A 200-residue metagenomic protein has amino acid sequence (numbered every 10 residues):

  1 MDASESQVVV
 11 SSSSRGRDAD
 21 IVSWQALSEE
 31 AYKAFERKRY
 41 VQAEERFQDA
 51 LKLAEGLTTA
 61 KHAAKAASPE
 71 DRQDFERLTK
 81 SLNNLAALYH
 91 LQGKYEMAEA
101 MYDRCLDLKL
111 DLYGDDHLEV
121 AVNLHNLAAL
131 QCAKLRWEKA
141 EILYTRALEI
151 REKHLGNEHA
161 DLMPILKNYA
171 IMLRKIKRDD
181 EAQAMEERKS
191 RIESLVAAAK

Functional and structural regions predicted by a protein language model:
M1-K200: Intrinsic-disorder-linked linear interaction elements in eukaryotic regulatory proteins
